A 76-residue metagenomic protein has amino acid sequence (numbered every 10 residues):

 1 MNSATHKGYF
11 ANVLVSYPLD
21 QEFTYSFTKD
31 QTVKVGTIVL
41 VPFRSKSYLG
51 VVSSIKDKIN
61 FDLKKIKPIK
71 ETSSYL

Functional and structural regions predicted by a protein language model:
N2-L76: Terminal, basic amphipathic appendages of nucleotide-handling enzymes
